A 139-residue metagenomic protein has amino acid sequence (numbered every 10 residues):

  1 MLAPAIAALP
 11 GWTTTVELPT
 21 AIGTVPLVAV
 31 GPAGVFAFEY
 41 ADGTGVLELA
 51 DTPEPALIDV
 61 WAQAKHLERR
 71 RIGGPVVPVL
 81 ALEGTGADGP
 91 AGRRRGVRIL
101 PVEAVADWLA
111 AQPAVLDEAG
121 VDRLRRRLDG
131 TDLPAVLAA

Functional and structural regions predicted by a protein language model:
M1-I22, V30, T44-A139: Surface-exposed interaction regions that form or flank ligand-binding interfaces
T24, V35-E39: Short hydrophobic-acidic sequence motifs that mark active-site Asp/Glu residues
L27: Short, solvent-exposed loop/beta-turn-alpha elements that line the ligand-binding surface or hinge of extracytoplasmic
